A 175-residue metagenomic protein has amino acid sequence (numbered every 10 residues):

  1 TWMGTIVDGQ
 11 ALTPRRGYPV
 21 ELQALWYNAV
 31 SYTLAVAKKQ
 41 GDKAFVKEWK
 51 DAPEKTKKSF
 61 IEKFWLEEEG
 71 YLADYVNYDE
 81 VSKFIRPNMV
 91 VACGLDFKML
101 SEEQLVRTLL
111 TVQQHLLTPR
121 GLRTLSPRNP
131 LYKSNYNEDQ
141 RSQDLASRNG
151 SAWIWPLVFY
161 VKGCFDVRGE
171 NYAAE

Functional and structural regions predicted by a protein language model:
T1-P19, K55-W155: Extended glycan-interaction surfaces of carbohydrate-active proteins
R16, Q23-Y27, K43-K50, E54 (+3 more regions): Non-membrane alpha-helical structural segments and their capping/turn regions in soluble enzymes
L22-K43, V91-E102, V158-N171: Well-ordered alpha-helical scaffold segments within catalytic/enzyme domains
V36, Q40-D51, K55-F60, E67 (+1 more regions): Beta-rich accessory regions
